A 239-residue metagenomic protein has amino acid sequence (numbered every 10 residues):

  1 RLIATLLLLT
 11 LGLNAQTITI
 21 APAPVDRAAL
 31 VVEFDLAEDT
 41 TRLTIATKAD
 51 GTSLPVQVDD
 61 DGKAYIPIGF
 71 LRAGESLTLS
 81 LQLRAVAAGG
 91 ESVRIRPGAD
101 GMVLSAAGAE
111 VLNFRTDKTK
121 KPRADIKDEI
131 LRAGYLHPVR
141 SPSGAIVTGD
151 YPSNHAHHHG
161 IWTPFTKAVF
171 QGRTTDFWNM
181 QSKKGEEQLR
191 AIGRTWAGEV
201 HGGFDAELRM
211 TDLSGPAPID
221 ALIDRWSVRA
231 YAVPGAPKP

Functional and structural regions predicted by a protein language model:
R1-L2, R132: Short, solvent-exposed loop/turn segments at the edges of secondary structure
L2-L13: Sec-dependent N-terminal signal peptides
A15-S92, A99, F114-R209: Alpha-mannosidase-like glycoside hydrolase catalytic domains involved in N-glycan trimming, generalizing to other
R94-G98, F204-P239: Acidic, contiguous internal or C-terminal segments within carbohydrate-active enzymes that form a structured patch used
